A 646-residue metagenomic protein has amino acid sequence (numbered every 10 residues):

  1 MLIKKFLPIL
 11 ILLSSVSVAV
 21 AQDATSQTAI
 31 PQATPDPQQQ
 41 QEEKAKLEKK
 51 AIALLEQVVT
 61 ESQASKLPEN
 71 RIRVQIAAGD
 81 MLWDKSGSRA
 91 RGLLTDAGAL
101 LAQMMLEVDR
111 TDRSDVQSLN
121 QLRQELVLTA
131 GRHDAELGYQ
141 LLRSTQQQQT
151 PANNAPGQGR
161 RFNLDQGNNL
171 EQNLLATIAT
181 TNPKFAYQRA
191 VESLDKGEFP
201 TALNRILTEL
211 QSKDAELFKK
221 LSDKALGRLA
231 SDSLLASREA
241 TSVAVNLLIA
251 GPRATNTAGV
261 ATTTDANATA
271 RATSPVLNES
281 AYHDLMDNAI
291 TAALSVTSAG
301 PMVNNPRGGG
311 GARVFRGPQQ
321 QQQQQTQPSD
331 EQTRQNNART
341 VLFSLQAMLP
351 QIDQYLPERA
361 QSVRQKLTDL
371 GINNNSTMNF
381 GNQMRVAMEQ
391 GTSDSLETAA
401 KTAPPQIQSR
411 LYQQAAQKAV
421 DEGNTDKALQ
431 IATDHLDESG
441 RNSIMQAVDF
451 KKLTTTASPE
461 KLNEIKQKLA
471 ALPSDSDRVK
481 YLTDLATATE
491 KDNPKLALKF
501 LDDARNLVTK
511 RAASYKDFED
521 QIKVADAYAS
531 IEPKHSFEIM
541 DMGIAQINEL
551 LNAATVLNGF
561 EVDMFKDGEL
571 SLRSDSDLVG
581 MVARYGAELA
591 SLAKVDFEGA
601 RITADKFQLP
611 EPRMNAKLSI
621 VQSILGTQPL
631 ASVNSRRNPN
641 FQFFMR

Functional and structural regions predicted by a protein language model:
K5-S17: Bacterial N-terminal signal peptides
A21-R646: Non-catalytic tandem-repeat scaffold regions and their flanking low-complexity/translocation tails
